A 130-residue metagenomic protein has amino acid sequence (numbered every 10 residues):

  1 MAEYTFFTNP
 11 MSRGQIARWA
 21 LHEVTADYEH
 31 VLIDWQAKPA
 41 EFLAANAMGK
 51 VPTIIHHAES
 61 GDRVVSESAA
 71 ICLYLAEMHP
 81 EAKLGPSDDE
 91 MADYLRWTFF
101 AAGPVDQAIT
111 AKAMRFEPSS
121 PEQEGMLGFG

Functional and structural regions predicted by a protein language model:
M1-M126: GST-like domain detector, emphasizing the conserved glutathione-binding G-site in the N-terminal thioredoxin-like
G130: Aromatic-anchored helix/helix-loop segment that forms the rim or "lid" of small-molecule/cofactor binding pockets
